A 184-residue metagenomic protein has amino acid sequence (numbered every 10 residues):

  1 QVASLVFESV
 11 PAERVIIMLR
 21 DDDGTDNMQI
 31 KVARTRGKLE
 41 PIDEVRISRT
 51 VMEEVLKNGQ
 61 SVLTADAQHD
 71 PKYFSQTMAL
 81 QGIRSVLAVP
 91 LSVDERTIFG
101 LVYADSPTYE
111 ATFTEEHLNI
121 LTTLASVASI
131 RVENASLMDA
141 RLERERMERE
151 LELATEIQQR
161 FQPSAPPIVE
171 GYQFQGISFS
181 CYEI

Functional and structural regions predicted by a protein language model:
V2-P11, L19-D21, R36-G37, L56 (+3 more regions): Short regulatory alpha-helical segment in sensory/regulatory domains of signaling proteins that mediates
A3-F7, R14-D43, I47, M52 (+1 more regions): GAF sensory/regulatory domain recognition with acknowledged cross-activation on helical regulatory dimers
Q29-K31, K38-Q76, L87: Regulatory sensory and allosteric helical modules in signal-transduction proteins and certain transcription factors
R34-R36, Q68, G100-A111, V132: Short beta-strand-to-loop transition segments that serve as allosteric relay/switch motifs in sensory/regulatory domains
K38-V45, V93, D105-L124: Regulatory loop-to-helix N-cap segments in sensory/regulatory domains that couple ligand/signal detection
K57-L63, N119-E143: Signal-transmission/dimerization alpha-helices at domain junctions
R84-V93: A short, aliphatic-rich beta-strand micro-motif
L142-I184: … and, occasionally, acidic/histidine-rich disordered N-termini of signaling adaptors
